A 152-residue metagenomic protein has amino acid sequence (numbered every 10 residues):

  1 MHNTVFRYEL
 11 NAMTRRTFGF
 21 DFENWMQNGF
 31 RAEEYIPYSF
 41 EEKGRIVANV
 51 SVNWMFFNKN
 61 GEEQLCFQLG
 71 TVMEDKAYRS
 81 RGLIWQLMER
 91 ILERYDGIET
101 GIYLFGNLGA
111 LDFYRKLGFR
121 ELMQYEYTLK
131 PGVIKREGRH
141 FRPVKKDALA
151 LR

Functional and structural regions predicted by a protein language model:
M1-A48, Q68, K135-R152: Short amphipathic alpha-helix that is part of the acyltransferase structural core
E42-E62: Acetyl-CoA-dependent GNAT
M55, V72, N107-A110: An acidic- and aromatic-residue-enriched active-site/binding cleft used to recognize and process polar
E63-K76: Conserved acetyl-CoA binding element of GNAT-fold acetyltransferases
E74, R79-E93: Conserved acetyl-CoA-binding loop-helix of GNAT-fold acetyltransferases
R94-N107: Conserved GNAT acetyl-CoA-binding A-motif
Y114-R115, F119: Conserved active-site tyrosine of GNAT-family acetyltransferases
R120-E137: Conserved catalytic-core motifs of GNAT/GCN5-like acyltransferases
